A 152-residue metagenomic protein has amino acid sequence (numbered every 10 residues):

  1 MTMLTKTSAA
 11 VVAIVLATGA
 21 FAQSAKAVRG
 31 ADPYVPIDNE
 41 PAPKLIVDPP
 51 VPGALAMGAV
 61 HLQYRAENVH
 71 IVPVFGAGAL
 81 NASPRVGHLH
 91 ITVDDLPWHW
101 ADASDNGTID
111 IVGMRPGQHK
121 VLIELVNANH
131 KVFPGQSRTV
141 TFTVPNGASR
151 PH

Functional and structural regions predicted by a protein language model:
A17-A22: N-terminal signal peptide c-region/cleavage motif recognized by signal peptidases
A25-V60, P151-H152: Short, compositionally biased P/S/T/A/G/V-rich stretches that sit at domain boundaries
R65-N81: Short amphipathic, basic-aromatic surface patches that mediate peripheral association with negatively charged
W98-H99, V126-G135: Short acidic/polar inter-strand loop motif in beta-rich domains
D102-I109: Short, solvent-exposed loop/turn segments in extracellular or other extracytoplasmic domains
I111-Q118: Surface-exposed, short loops/turns at beta-strand junctions within beta-sandwich domains
V144-H152: Low-complexity, Pro/Ser/Thr- and charge-rich linker/hinge segments at domain boundaries
